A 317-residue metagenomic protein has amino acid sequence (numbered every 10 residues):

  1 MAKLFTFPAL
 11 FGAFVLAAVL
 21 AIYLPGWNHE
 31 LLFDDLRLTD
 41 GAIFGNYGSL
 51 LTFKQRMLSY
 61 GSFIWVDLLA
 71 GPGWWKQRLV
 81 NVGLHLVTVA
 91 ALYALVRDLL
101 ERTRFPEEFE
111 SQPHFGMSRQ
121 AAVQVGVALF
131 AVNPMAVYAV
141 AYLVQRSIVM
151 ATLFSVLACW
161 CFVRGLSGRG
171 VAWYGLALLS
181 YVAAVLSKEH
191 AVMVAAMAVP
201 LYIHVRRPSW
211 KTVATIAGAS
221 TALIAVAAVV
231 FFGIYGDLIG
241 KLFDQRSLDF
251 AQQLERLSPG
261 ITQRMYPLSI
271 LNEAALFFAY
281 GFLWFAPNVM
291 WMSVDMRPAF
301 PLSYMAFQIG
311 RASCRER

Functional and structural regions predicted by a protein language model:
M1-R315: Polytopic membrane enzymes that build or remodel cell-surface glycoconjugates and lipids
